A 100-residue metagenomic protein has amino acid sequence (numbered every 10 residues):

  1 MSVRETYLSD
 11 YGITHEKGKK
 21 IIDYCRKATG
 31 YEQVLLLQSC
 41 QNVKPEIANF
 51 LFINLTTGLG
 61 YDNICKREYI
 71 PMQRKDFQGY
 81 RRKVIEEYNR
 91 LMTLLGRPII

Functional and structural regions predicted by a protein language model:
M1-N42, D62, Y69, R90-I100: N-terminal interaction/assembly modules
N42-G60: Short amphipathic alpha helix immediately N-terminal
K44, R74-Q78: Alpha-helix N-cap/helix-initiation sites
F52-T56, Y69, R82: Short amphipathic alpha-helical surface patches that mediate protein-protein
T57-K75: Helix-turn-helix DNA-binding module
F77-L95: DNA major-groove recognition helices of helix-turn-helix
